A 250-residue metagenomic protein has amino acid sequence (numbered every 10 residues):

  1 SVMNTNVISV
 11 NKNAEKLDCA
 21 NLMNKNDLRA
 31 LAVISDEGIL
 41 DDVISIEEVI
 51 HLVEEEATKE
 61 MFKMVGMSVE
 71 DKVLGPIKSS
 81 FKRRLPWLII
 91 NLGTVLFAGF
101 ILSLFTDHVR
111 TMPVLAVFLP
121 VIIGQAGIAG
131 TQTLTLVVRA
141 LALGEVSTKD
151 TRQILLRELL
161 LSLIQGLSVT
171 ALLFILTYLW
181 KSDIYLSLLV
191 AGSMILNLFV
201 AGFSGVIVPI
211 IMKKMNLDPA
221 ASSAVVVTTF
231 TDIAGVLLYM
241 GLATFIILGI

Functional and structural regions predicted by a protein language model:
S1-L119: Cytosolic regulatory modules rich in charged/polar residues
S9, N91-V95, G127, T131 (+2 more regions): Transmembrane alpha-helical core positions of polytopic small-molecule transporters
A32-V33, P86, P120, P209 (+2 more regions): Proline-centered helix-kink/hinge sites
E48-F81, T131-L155, I210-N216, A221: Non-transmembrane, extramembrane segments of multi-pass ion/lipid transporters
R83, I90, A129-T131, R157 (+1 more regions): Residue-level micro-sites within transmembrane alpha helices that shape and flank functional polar/acidic positions
G99, S103-H108, M112, L136-I250: Generic detector of multi-pass transmembrane helix bundles and their immediately adjacent loops in polytopic membrane
V114-Q132: Hydrophobic, small-residue-rich transmembrane alpha-helices and their short perimembrane loops in multi-pass membrane
